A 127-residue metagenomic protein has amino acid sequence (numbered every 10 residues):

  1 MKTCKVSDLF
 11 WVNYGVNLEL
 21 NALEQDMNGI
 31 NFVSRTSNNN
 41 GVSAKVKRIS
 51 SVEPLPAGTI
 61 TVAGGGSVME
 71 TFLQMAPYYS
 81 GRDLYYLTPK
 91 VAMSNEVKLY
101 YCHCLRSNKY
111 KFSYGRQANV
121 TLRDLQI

Functional and structural regions predicted by a protein language model:
M1-E19, L23-N40: Non-catalytic DNA-recognition/assembly elements of restriction-modification systems
Y14, N40-G41, N108-S113: Short loop/beta submotifs within extracellular cysteine-rich repeat domains
V16, I30, E70, A76-P77 (+2 more regions): Flexible, active-site-adjacent loop/turn segments at secondary-structure boundaries
V16, N28-V33, G58-I60, D83 (+1 more regions): Structural beta-strand/beta-sheet cores of well-ordered domains, especially the beta-sheet scaffolds that support
N21-L23, S50, Q74-M75, G115: Short, flexible, glycine/charge-rich loop motifs used to bind or transfer phosphoryl groups or to couple energy/partner
K45-R106, T121: A short beta-sheet element
C102-N119, D124-I127: Intrinsic, low-complexity N-terminal interaction/targeting segments
